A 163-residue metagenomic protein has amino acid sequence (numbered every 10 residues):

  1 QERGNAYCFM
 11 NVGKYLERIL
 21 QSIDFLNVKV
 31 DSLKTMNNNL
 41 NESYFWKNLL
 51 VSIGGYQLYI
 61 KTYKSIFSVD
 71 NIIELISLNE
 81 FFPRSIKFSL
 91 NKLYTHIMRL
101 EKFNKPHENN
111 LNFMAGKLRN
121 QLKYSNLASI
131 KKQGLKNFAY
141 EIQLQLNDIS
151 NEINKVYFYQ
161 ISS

Functional and structural regions predicted by a protein language model:
Q1-S163: Alpha-helical transmembrane segments and their helix-helix packing motifs
